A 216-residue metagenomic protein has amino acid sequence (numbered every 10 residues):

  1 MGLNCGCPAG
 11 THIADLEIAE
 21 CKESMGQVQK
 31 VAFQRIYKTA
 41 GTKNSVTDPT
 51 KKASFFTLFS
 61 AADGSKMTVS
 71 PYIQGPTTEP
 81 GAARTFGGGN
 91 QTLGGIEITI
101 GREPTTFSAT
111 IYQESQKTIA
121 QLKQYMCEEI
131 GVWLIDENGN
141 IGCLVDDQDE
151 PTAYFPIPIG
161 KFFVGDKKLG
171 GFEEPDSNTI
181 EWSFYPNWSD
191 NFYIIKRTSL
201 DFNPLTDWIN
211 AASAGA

Functional and structural regions predicted by a protein language model:
G2-S108, I157-S177: Solvent-exposed edge beta-strands and adjacent loop segments that serve as assembly or binding interfaces
Y37, Y72, Y112, Y125 (+3 more regions): Sequence-level detector for tyrosine residue identity
T50, S65, A120, Q124 (+4 more regions): Polar/charged alpha-helical tracts
E79-A153: Structured, beta-strand-rich domain cores that present glycine/charged loop surfaces used to bind extended ligands
A153-A216: Mixed-charge, glycine-accented linear interaction segment located at domain edges/termini
